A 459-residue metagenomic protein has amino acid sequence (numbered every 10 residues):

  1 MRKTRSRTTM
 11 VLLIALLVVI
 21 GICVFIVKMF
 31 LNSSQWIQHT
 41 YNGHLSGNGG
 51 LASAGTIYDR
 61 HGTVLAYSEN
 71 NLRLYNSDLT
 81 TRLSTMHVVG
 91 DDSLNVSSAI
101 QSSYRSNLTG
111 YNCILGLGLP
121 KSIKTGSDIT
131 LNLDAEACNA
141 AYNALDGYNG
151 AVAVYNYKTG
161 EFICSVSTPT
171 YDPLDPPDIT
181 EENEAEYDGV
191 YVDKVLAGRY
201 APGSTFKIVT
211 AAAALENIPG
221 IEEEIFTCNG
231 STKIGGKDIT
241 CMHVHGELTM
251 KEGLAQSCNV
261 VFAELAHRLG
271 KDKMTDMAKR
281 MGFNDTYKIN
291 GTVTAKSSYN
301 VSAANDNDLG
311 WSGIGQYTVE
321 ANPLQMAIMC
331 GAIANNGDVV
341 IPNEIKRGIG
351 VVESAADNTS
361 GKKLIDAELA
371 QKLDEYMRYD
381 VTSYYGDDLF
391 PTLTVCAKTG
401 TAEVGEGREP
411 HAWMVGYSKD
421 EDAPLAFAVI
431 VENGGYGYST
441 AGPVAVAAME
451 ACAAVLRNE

Functional and structural regions predicted by a protein language model:
M1-T180, V190, R199, E224 (+3 more regions): Periplasmic/cell-envelope proteins involved in peptidoglycan metabolism and beta-lactam response
H61, K158-G203, V209-N433, G437 (+1 more regions): Beta-lactam-recognizing serine transpeptidase/beta-lactamase-like catalytic domain environment
